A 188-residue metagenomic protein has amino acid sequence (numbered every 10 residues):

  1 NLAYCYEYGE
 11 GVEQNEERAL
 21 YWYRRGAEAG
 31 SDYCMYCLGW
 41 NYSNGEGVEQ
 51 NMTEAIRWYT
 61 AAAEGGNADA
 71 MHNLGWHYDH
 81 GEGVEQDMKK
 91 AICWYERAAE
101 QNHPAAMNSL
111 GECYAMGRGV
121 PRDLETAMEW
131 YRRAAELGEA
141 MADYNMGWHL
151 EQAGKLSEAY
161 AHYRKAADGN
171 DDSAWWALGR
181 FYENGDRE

Functional and structural regions predicted by a protein language model:
N1-Y8, M35-N44, M71-H80, M107-M116 (+2 more regions): Hydrophobic face of amphipathic alpha-helices that form TPR/SEL1-like repeat modules and related alpha-solenoid
Y8-E10, N15, E28-D32, N44-E46 (+8 more regions): Short helix-capping/linker turns of helical repeat alpha-solenoids
N15, N51, D87, D123 (+2 more regions): Residues in the short coil linking paired helices within alpha-helical repeat scaffolds
R25, Y33, A61, R97 (+2 more regions): Glycine/tyrosine- and acidic-biased, solvent-exposed loop/turn segments at the edges of beta-strands
